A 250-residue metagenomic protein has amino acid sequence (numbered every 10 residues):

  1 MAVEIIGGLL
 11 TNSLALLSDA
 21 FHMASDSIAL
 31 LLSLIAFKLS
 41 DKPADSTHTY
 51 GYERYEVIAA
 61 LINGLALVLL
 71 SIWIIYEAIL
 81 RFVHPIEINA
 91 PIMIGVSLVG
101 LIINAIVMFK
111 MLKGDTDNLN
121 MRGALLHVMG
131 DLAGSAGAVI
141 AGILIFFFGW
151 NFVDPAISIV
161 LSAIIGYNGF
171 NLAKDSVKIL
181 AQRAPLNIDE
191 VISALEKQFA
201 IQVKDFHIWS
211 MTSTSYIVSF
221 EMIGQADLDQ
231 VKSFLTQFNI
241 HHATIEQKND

Functional and structural regions predicted by a protein language model:
M1-T11, I103-I106: Histidine-rich, glycine-flanked metal-binding segment
S13-L14, E87: Residue-level recognition of short, well-ordered coil/turn positions that link secondary-structure elements
L14-I28: Loop-to-helix transition at the N-terminal end of transmembrane alpha-helices
F21, A29-D250: Alpha-helical transmembrane segments and adjacent TM-loop junctions that form the membrane-embedded core of multi-pass
